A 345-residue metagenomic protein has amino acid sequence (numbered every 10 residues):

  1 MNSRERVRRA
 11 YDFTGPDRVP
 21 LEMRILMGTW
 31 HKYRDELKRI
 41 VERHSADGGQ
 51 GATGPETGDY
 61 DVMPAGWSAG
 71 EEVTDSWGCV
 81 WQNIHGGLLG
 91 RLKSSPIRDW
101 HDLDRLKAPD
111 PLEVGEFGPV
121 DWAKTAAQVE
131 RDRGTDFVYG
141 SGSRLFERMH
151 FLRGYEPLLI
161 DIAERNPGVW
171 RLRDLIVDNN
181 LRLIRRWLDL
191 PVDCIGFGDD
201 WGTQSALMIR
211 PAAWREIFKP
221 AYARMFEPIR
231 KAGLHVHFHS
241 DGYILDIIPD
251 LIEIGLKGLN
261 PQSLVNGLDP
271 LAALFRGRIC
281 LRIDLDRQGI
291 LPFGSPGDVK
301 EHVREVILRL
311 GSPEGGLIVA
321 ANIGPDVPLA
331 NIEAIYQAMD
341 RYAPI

Functional and structural regions predicted by a protein language model:
M1-R34, T74, N83, K107-I345: Active-site loop segments of alpha/beta catalytic cores
E22, T57, G66, R98 (+1 more regions): Intrinsically disordered, low-complexity segments enriched in proline/serine/threonine
W30-G66: Segments that shape or occlude catalytic/ligand-binding pockets
Q50, G54, V62, T74 (+2 more regions): Compositionally biased, low-complexity repeat tracts
I84-L106: Short, surface-exposed, low-complexity cationic segments
